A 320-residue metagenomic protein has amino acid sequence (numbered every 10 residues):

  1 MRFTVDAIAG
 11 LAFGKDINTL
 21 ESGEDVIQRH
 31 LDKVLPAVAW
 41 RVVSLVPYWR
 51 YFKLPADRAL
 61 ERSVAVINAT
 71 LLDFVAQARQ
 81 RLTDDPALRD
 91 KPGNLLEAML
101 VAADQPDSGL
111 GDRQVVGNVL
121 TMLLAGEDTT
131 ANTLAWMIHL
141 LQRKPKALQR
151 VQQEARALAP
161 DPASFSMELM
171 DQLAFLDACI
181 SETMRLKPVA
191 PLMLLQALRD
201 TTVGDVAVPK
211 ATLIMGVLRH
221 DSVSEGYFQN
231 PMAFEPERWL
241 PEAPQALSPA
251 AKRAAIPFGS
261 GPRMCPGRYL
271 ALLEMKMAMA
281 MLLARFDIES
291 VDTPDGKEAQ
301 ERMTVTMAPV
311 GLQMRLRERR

Functional and structural regions predicted by a protein language model:
M1-F13, D25-R79, V101-A102, R113 (+2 more regions): Cytochrome P450 catalytic-domain helical core, especially the substrate-recognition surface and oxygen-activation
S63-L134, S166-L173, L240-E242: Conserved cytochrome P450 catalytic core segment spanning the I/J/K helices
A69, D73, A163-G204, E225: Conserved cytochrome P450 K-helix E-x-x-R motif and the immediately C-terminal K′/meander segment
T129-Q142, A278: Short, small-residue alpha-helix embedded
P145-A147, R268-P309: Cytochrome P450 heme-binding "Cys pocket" and the immediately downstream C-terminal segment
G216-A246: Conserved cytochrome P450 K-helix/beta-meander segment immediately N-terminal to the heme-binding cysteine loop
